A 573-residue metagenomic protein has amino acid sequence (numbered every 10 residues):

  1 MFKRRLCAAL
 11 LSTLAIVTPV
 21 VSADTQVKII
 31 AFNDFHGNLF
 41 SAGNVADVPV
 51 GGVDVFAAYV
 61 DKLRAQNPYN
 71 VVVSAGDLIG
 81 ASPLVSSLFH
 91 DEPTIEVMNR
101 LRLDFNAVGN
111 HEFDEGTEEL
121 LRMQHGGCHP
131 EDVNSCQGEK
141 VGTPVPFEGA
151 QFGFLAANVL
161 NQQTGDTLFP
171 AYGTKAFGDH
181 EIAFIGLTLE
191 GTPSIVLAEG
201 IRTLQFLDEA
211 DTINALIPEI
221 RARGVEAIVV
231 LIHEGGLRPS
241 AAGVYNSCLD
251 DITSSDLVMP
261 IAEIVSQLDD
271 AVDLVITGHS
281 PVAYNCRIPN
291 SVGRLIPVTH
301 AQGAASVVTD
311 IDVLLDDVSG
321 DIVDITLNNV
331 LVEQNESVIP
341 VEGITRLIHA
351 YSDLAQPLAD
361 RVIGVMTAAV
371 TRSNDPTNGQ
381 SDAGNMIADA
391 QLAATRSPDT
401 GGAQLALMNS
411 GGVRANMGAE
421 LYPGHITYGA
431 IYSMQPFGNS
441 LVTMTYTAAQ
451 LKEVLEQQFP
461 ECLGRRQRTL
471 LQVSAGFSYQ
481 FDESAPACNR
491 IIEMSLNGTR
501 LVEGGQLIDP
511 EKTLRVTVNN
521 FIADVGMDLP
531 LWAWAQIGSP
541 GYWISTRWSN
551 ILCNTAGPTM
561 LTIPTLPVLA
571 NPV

Functional and structural regions predicted by a protein language model:
M1, S240, T253-S254, P260 (+4 more regions): Serine/threonine-rich low-complexity intrinsically disordered regions
F2-S22: Gram-negative bacterial Sec-dependent N-terminal signal peptides
P19-V21, G173-A176, G505-I508: Short boundary motifs at domain starts and secondary-structure transition points
A23-Q334, D382-A393, A406, C462 (+1 more regions): Acidic, metal/ion-coordinating pockets
T25-K28, G37-A46, V50-A65, I95 (+4 more regions): Catalytic centers of hydrolytic enzymes
